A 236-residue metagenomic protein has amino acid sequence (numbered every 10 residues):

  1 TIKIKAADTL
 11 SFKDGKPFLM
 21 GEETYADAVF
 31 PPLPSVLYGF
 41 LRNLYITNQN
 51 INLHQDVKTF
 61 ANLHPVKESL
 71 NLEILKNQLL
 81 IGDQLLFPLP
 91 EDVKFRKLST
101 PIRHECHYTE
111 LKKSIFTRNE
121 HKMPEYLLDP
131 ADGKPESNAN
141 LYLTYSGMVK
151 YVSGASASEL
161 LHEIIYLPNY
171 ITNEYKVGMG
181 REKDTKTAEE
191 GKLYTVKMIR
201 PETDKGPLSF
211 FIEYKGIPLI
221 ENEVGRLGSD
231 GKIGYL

Functional and structural regions predicted by a protein language model:
T1-L236: Conserved active-site/ligand-binding neighborhood in enzyme cores
